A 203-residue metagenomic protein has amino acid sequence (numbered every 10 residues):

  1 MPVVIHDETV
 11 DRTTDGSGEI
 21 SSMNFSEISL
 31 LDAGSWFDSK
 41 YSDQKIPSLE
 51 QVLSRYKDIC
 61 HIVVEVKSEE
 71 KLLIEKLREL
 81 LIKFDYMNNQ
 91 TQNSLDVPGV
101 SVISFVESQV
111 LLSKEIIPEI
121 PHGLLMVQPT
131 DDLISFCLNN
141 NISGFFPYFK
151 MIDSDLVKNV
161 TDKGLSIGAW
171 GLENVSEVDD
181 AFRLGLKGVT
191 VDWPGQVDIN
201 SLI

Functional and structural regions predicted by a protein language model:
M1-V3: Short acidic, Gly/Ser-rich segments with clustered Asp/Glu that frequently serve as metal-coordination loops in enzyme
H6-I116, L124, K163: Metal-dependent phosphodiesterase/phospholipase catalytic core, i.e., the His/Asp/Glu-rich active-site region
S21, P118, G185-G188: Alpha-to-beta junction loops
Y41, G123-I203: C-terminal active-site rim and adjoining tail of enzyme catalytic domains
